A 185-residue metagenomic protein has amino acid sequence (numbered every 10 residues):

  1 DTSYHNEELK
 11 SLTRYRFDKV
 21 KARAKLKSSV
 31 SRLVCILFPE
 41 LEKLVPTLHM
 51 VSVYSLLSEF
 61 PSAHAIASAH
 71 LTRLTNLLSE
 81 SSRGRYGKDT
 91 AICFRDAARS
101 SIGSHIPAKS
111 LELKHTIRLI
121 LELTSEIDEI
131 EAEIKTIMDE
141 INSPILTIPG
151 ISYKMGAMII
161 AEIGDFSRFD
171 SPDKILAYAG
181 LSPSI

Functional and structural regions predicted by a protein language model:
D1-I185: A detector of single, family-specific signature residues that are central to catalytic or substrate-handling motifs
